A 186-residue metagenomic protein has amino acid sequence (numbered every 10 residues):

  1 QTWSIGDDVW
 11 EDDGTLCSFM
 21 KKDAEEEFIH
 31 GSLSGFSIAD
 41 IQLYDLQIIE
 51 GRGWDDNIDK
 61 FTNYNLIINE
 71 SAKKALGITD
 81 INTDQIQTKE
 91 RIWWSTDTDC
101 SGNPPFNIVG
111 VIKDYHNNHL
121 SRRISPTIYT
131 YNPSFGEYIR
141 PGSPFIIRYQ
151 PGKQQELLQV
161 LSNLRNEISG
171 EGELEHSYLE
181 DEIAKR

Functional and structural regions predicted by a protein language model:
Q1-K74, T79-D80: Structured, solvent-exposed hinge/loop segments at the ends of secondary-structure elements
D8-D13, Y44, W54-N57, T62 (+7 more regions): Residues in flexible loops and secondary-structure boundaries
D13, E27, Y44-L46, N65 (+4 more regions): A short linear-motif detector with a strong N-terminal bias
L16-A24, D84-I86, R122-I128: Short, surface-exposed loop/helix-turn segments at secondary-structure junctions that function as lids/hinges flanking
E26-S32, R52-I67, I86-D114, E137-I139: Beta-strand-rich non-transmembrane domains
I49, T79, K89, R148-Q150: A structural detector for beta-sheet-dominated domains
E70-S71, W93-R186: "Rare, low-scoring activations can occur in soluble or secreted enzymes where short amphipathic helices or signal
